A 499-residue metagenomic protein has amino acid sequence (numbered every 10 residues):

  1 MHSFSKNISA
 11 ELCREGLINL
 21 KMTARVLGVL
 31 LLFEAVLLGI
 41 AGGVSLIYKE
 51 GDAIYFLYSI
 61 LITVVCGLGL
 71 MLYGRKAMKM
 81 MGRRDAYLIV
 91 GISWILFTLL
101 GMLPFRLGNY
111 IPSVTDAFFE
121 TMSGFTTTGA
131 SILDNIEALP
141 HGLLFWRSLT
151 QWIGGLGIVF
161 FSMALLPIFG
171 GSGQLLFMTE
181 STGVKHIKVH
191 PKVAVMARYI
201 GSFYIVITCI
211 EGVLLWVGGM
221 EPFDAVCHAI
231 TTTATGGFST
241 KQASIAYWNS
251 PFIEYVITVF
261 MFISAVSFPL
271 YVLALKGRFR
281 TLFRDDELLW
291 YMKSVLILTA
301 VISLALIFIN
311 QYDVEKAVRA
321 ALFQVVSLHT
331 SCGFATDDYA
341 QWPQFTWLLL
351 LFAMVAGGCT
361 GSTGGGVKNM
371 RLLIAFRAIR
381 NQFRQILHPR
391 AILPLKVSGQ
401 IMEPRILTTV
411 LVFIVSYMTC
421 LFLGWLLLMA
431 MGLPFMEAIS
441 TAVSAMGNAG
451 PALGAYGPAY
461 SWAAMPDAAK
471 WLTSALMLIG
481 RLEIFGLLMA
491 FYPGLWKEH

Functional and structural regions predicted by a protein language model:
M1-H499: Membrane-proximal intracellular helices of multi-pass ion channels
